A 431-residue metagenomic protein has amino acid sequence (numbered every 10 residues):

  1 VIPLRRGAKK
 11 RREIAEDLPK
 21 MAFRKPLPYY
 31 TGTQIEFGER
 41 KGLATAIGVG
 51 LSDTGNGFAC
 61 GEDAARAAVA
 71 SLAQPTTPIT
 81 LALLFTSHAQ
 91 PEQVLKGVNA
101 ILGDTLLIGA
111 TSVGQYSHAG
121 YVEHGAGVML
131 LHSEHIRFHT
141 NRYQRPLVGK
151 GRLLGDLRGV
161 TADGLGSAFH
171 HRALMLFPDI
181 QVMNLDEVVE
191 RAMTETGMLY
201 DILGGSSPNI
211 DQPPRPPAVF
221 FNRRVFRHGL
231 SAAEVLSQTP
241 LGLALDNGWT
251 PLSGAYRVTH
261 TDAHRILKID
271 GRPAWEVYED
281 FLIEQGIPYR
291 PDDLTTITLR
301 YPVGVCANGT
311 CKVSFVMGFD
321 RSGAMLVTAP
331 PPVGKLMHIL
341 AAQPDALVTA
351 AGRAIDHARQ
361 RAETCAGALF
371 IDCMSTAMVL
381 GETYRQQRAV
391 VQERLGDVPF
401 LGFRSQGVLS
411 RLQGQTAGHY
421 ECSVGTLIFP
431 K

Functional and structural regions predicted by a protein language model:
V1, D17, R24-P26, A73-T76 (+1 more regions): Selective for proline/serine-rich intrinsically disordered segments in cytosolic/nuclear regulatory regions
I2-A8: Extreme N-terminal basic, low-complexity initiation segments that serve as generic localization/processing leaders
K9, E16, K20-E36: Short, positively charged and aromatic/hydrophobic N-terminal segments
G32-P91, G97-I101, T105-G381, R385-V398 (+1 more regions): Small-residue-enriched flexible segments
